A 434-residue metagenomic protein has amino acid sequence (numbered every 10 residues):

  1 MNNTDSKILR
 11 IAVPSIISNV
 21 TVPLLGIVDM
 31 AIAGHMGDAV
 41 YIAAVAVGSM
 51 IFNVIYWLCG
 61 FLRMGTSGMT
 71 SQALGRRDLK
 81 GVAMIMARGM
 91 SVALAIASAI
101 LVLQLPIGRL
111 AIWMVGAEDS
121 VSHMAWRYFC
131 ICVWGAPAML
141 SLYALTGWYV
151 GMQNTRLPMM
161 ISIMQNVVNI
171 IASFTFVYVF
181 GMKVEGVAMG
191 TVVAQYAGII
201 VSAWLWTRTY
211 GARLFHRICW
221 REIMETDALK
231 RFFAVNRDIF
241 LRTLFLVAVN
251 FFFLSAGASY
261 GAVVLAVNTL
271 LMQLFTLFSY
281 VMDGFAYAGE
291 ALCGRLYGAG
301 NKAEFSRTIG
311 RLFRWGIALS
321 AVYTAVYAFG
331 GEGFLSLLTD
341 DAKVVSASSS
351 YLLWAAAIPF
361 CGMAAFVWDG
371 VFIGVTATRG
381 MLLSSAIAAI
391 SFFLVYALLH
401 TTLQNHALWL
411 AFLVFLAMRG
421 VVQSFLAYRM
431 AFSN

Functional and structural regions predicted by a protein language model:
M1-A12, T70-P137, V168, V179-R237 (+2 more regions): Short alpha-helical transmembrane segments in multi-pass integral membrane proteins
N3-M36, M50-G65, M69, L94-L101 (+5 more regions): N-terminal transmembrane alpha-helices
R10-D29, I131, L142, M164-Q165 (+5 more regions): Transmembrane helical elements of multi-pass membrane transporters/channels
S15, N19, A31, G68 (+15 more regions): Transmembrane alpha-helix boundary and packing residues in multipass membrane permease domains and related
L24-A43, I112-D119, T175-M182, F240 (+3 more regions): Helix-terminus/linker motif at the lipid-water interface of multi-pass membrane proteins
H35-D38, Q72, G151, F180 (+3 more regions): Membrane-helix boundary and inter-helical linker elements of multi-pass secondary transporters
I42-V102, M139-L157, V267-F329, M363-T376 (+1 more regions): Small-residue-rich hydrophobic transmembrane alpha-helices
R63, I131-V150, P158-N169, V187-S202 (+4 more regions): Short runs within selected transmembrane alpha-helices of multi-pass transporters and secretion channels
